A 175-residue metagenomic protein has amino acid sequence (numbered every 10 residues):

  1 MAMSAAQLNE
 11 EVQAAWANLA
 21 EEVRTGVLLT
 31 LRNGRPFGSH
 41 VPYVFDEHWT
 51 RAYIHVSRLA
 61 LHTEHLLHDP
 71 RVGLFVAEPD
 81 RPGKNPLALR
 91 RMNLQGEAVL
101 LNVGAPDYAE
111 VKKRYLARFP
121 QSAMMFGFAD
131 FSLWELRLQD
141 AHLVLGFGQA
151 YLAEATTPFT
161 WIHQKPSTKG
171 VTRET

Functional and structural regions predicted by a protein language model:
M1-L67: An N-terminal domain-cap segment
A2-A14, K113-R114, R118-T175: C-terminal edge-of-domain segments
V23-T25, T50-A52, D69-V72, D130-L133 (+1 more regions): Short, surface-exposed beta-edge/turn micro-motifs
V27, G38-P42, Q95, L133-E135 (+1 more regions): Conserved hydrophobic/aromatic beta-strand scaffold that supports enzyme active sites
D46-E47, N102, H142: A generic structural motif
S57, A77, G146-G148: Surface loops and adjacent helix of pleckstrin homology
L59-R118: Short, structured beta-strand-loop surface elements
